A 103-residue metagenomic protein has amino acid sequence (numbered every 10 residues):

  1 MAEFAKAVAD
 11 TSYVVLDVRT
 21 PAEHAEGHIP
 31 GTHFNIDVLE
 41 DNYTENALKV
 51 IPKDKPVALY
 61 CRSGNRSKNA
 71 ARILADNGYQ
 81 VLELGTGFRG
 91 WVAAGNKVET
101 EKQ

Functional and structural regions predicted by a protein language model:
M1-Y13, P21-P56, N65-Q103: Rhodanese-like catalytic fold shared by cysteine-dependent sulfurtransferases and DSP/PTP-type phosphatases
Y60: Short, surface-exposed ligand- or partner-binding patches at beta-edge/loop junctions that are enriched in aromatics
